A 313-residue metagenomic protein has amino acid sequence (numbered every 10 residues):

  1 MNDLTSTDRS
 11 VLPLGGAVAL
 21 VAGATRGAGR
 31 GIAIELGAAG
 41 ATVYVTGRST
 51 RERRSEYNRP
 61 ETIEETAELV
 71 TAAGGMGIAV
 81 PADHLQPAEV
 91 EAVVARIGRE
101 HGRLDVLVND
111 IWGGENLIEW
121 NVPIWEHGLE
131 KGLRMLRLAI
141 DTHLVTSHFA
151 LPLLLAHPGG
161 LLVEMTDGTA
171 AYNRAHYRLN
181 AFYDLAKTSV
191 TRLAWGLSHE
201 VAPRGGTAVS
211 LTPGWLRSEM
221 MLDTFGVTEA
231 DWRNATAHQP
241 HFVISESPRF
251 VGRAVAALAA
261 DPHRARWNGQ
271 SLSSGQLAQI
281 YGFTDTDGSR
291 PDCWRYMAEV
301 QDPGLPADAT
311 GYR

Functional and structural regions predicted by a protein language model:
N2-H101, W112-W125, E130-K131, A307: Short-chain dehydrogenase/reductase
A17, G75-M76, R103-L104, L154-G168 (+2 more regions): Active-site loop of short-chain dehydrogenase/reductase
L36, R103, T191-A194, V201-S218 (+1 more regions): Conserved Rossmann-fold SDR core element
N58-R59, V122, P203, W215-H241 (+1 more regions): A glycine/serine/threonine-rich, flexible loop-to-helix segment that serves as the NAD(P) cofactor-binding "lid"
G113-L117, W125-K131, L155, G160-P203 (+2 more regions): Catalytic loop of short-chain dehydrogenase/reductase
S147-H148, W195: A short, exposed helix-loop element centered on a Lys and neighboring polar residues
S210, A230-R313: C-terminal helical subdomain
